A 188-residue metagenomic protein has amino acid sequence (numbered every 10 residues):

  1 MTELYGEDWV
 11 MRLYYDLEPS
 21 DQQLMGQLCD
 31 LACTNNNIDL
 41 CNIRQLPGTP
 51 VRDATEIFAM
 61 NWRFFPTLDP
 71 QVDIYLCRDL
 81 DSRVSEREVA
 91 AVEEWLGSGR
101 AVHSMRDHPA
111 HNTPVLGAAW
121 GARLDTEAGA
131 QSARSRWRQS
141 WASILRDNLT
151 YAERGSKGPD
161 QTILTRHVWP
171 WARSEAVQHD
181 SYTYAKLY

Functional and structural regions predicted by a protein language model:
M1-D8: Short, acidic, metal-binding catalytic loop of nucleotide-sugar glycosyltransferases
R12-L13, V102-M105, A119-G121: Structural recognition of the beta-strand scaffold that forms the well-ordered cores of secreted hydrolase catalytic
R12-Y15, N37-D39, W95-G99: Catalytic phosphate/metal-binding cores of nucleic-acid and nucleotide-processing enzymes, i.e., regions that mediate
D16-I74, R83: Active-site-proximal specificity loops/subdomain of glycosyltransferases
M60-F64, V89, K157-T162: Conserved glycosyltransferase catalytic-site signature
R83-L116: Conserved donor-nucleotide/metal-binding helix-loop-beta segment in metal-dependent transferases, i.e., the alpha-helix
H108-V115, A122-Y188: Catalytic core and acceptor-binding pocket of nucleotide-sugar-dependent glycosyltransferases
